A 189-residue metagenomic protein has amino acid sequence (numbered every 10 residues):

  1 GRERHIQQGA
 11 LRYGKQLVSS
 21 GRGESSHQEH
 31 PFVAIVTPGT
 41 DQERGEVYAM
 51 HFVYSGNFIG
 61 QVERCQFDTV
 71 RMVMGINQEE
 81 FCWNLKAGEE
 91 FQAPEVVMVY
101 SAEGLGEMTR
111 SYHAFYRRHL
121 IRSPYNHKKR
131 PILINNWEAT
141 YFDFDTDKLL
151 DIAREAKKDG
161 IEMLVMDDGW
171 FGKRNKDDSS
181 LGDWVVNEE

Functional and structural regions predicted by a protein language model:
G1-Y116: N-terminal accessory beta-strand-rich subdomains and adjacent acidic, glycine-rich linkers that precede catalytic cores
D68-M72, H113-H119, D151-E155, W184-V185: Short, low-complexity, polar/charged sequence segments that are solvent-exposed and flexible
Y112-I132: Long, charged amphipathic helices and adjacent flexible linkers at domain junctions
Y125-E189: Aromatic-lined carbohydrate-binding/catalytic grooves of carbohydrate-active enzymes
